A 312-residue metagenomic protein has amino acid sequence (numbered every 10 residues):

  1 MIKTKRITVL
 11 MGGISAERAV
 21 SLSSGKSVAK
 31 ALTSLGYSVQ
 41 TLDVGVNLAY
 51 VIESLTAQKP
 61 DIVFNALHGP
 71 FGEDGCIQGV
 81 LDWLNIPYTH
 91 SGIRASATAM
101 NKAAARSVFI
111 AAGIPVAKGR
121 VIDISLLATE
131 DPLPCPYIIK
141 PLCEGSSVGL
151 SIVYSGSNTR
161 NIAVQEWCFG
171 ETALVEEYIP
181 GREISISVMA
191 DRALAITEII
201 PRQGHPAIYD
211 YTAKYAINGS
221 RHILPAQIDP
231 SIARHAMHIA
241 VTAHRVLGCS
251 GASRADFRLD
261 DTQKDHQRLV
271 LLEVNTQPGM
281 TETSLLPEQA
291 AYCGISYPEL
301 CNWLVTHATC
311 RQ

Functional and structural regions predicted by a protein language model:
M1-L10, L55, T98-R182: Active-site nucleotide/adenylate-binding loops and adjacent lid/helix of ATP-dependent enzymes
M1-R94, T98-M100, A104, A111 (+2 more regions): ATP-binding N-terminal substructure of ATP-dependent carboxylate-amine bond-forming enzymes
V39, P87-Y88, V116, Y137 (+1 more regions): Hydrophobic beta-strand scaffold residues
I122, L150-G156, V188-A190, D260 (+2 more regions): Short beta-strand-to-turn element immediately C-terminal to the catalytic PLP-Schiff-base lysine in fold type I
S146-S147, R202, N275-Q289: Glycine-rich phosphate/pyrophosphate-binding beta-alpha loops
N158-H238, H266-V270: Phosphate-binding site of ATP-dependent enzymes
E177, V188, H244-M280, A290: Conserved metal-phosphate-binding beta-hairpin within the catalytic cores of diverse ATP-dependent phosphoryl-transfer
I200-S253, E288-Q312: Active-site "cap" helix and flanking loop/linker of ATP-utilizing ligase/carboxylase catalytic domains
